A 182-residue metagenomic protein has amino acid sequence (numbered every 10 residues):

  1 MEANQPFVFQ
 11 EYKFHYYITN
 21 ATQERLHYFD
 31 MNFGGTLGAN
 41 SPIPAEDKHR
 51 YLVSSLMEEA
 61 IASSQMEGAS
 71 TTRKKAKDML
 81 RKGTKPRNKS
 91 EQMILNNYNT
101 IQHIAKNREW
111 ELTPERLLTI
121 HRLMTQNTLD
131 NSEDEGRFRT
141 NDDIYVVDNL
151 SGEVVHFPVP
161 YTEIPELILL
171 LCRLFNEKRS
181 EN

Functional and structural regions predicted by a protein language model:
M1-N182: FIC/Doc superfamily catalytic core
